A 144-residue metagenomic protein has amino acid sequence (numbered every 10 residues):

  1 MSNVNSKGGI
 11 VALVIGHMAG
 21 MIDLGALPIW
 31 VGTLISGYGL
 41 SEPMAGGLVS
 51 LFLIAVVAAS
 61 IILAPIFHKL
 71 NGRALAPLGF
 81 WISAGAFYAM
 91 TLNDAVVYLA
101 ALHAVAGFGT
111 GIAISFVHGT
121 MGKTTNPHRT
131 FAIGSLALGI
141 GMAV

Functional and structural regions predicted by a protein language model:
S2-I29, A104: Pair of pore-lining "gating" transmembrane helices in MFS-fold secondary transporters
A26-G39, T120-M121: Membrane-interface helix caps of multi-pass secondary transporters
G39, N71, M90-D94: Helix-breaking motifs and short loop linkers at transmembrane-helix boundaries and internal kinks in secondary membrane
F52-I54, G139-G141: Short hydrophobic/small-residue motifs within alpha-helical transmembrane segments of multi-pass transporter-like
A59-G72: Helix-to-loop junctions at the C-terminal end of transmembrane segments in multipass secondary transporters
A74-A89: Structural signature of the two symmetry-related core transmembrane helices
A86, V97-V105: Paired small-residue
G111-T125: Intracellular juxtamembrane helix-capping segments at the cytosolic ends of symmetry-related transmembrane helices
